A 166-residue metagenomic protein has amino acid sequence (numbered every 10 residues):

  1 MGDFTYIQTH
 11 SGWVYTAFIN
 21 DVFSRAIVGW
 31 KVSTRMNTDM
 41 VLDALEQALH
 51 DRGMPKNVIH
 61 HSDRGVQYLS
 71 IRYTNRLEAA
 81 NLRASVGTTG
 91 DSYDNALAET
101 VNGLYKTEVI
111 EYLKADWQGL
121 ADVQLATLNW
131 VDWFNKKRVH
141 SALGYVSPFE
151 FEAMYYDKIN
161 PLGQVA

Functional and structural regions predicted by a protein language model:
M1-V28, T34-R35: An active-site-proximal beta-strand-loop segment
D3, I19, R25, L45 (+7 more regions): Mobile genetic element proteins and their domesticated derivatives, centered on retroelements and DNA transposons
G12, W30-G53, L69: Active-site beta-loop-alpha junctions of metal-dependent nucleic acid enzymes, especially the RNase H-like/DDE
S24-W30, A84-G87, E111-L113: Short small-residue beta-strand/loop micro-motif enriched in glycine and branched aliphatics
A48, R72, R76-A80: Alpha-helical structural signal in soluble globular domains
P55-V58: C-terminal regulatory
S62-R64, S70-Y73, V86-T107, G119-Q124 (+1 more regions): RNase H-like two-metal-ion nuclease catalytic core shared by retroviral integrases and related mobile-element nucleases
E78-L82, N102, K106-A166: C-terminal domain-tail junction helix/linker
